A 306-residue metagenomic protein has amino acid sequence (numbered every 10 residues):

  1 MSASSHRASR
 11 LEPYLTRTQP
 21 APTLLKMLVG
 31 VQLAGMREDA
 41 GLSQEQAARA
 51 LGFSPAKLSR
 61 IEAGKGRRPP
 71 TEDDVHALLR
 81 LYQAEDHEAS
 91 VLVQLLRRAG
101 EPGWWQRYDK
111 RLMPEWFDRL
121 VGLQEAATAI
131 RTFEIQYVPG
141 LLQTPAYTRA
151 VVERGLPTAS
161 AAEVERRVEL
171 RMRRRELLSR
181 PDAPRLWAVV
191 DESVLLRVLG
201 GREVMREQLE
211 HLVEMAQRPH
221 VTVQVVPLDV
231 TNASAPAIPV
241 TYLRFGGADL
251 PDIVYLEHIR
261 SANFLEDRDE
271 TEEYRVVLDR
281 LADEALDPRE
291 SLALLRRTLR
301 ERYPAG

Functional and structural regions predicted by a protein language model:
S2-A21, L25-V31, D39, E45-R49 (+5 more regions): Interdomain hinge/linker segments and adjacent boundary elements that couple functional modules
L33, A47-A48, L58-I61: Conserved hydrophobic/aromatic packing and binding residues within compact polymer-binding modules
E38, G52, A63-G66: Residue-level detection of the helix-turn-helix DNA-binding "recognition helix"
K57, E72-V75, I253-E257: Short acidic (Asp/Glu) and glycine-rich catalytic loops that position anionic groups and cofactors
S179-D182, V189, L195-G306: C-terminal regulatory/effector modules of DNA-binding transcriptional regulators
